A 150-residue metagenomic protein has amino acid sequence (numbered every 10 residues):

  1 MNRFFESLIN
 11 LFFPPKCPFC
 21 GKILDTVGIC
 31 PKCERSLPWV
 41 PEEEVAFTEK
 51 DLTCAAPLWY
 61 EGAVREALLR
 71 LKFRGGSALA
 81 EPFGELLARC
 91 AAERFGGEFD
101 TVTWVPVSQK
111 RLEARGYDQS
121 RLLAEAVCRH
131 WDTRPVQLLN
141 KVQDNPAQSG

Functional and structural regions predicted by a protein language model:
M1-G150: Glycine-rich phosphate/pyrophosphate-handling loop used in enzymes and phosphotransfer proteins
